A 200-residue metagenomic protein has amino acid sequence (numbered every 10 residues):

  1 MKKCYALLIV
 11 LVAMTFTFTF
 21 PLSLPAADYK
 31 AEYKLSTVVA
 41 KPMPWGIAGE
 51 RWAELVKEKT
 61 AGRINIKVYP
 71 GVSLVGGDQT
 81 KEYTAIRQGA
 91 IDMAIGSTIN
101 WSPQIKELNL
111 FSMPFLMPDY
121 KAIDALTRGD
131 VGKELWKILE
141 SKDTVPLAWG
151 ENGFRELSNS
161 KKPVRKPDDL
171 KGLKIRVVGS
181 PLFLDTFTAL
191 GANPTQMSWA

Functional and structural regions predicted by a protein language model:
M1-C4: Positively charged n-region of N-terminal signal peptides that target proteins for export
L8-F20: Bacterial N-terminal signal peptides
S23-T37, I47, K57-N65, E140 (+1 more regions): Immediate post-signal peptide segment of exported/extracytoplasmic ligand-binding proteins
A31, S73-D78, I91-I95: N-terminal glycine-rich cofactor-binding segment that shapes the pocket for flavin-like pterin cofactors
K34-R51, G71-G76: Extracytoplasmic "Venus flytrap"
P42-K67, L182-D185: Short, polar/charged alpha-helical segment
E54, R87, D92, S97-M197: Contiguous mixed-secondary-structure segments that line small-molecule binding/active-site clefts of soluble domains
Y69-T84, G179-L182, P194-A200: Short helix-initiation/N-cap motifs at beta->coil->alpha
